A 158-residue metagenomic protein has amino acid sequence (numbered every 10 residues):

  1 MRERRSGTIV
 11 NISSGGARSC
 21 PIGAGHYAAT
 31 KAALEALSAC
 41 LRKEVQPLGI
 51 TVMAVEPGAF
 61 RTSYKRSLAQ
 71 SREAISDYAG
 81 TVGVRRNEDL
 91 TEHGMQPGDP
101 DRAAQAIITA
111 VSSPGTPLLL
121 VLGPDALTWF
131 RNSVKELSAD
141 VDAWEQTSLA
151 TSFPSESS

Functional and structural regions predicted by a protein language model:
M1, S19, C40-T51: Active-site-adjacent segment of SDR/Rossmann-fold oxidoreductases
N11: Rossmann-fold scaffold of SDR-type NAD(P)-dependent oxidoreductases
S14: Residue(s) in the substrate-gating loop at a strand-loop-helix junction that position the organic substrate next
S19-G25: Active-site loop immediately N-terminal to the catalytic Tyr-X3-Lys motif of short-chain dehydrogenase/reductase
T30: Active-site helix of classical SDR
P47-P117: SDR active-site lid
L119-W129: Short-chain dehydrogenase/reductase
A139-S158: Non-catalytic terminal and boundary segments that flank Rossmann-like NAD(P)-dependent oxidoreductase
